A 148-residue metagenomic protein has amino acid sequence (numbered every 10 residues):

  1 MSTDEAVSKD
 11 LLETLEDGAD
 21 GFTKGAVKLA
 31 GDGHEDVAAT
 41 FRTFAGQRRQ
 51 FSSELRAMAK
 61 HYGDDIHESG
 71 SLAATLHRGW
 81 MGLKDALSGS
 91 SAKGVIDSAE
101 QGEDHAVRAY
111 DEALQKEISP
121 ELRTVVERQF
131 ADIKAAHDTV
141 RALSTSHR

Functional and structural regions predicted by a protein language model:
M1-S2, R148: Basic/polar N-terminal segments that are highly enriched at the extreme N-terminus, encompassing both cleavable
S2-D32, K93-E117: Alpha-helical bundle segments that constitute or directly flank the non-heme di-iron/ferroxidase center
D4-T14, H34-Q50, A92-I96, E121-I133: Alpha-helical scaffold segments that form or flank carboxylate-/histidine-based iron centers
A19, T23-A26, S52, R56-A59 (+5 more regions): A structural signal for well-ordered alpha-helices, especially hydrophobic packing surfaces of coiled-coils
D36-A73, V140-L143, H147: Conserved alpha-helical segments that form or flank metal/cofactor-binding pockets of metalloenzymes
A57-D97, Q101-V107: Carboxylate-rich helix-loop segments that flank metal/cofactor sites and access channels in metalloenzymes
V95-R148: Preference for long, well-ordered alpha-helical segments
